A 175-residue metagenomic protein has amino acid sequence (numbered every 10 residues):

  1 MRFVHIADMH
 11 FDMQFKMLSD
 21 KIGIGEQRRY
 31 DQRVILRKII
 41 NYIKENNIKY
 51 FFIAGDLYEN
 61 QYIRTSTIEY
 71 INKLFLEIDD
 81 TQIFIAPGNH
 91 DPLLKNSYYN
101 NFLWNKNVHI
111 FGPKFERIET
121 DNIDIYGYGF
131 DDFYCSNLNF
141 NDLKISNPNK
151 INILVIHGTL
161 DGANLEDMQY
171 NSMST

Functional and structural regions predicted by a protein language model:
M1-Y70: N-terminal active-site segment of His-dependent metallophosphoesterases
Y50, Q61-T175: His/Asp/Glu-rich metal-coordinating catalytic cores of metallo-dependent phosphodiesterases/hydrolases acting on
